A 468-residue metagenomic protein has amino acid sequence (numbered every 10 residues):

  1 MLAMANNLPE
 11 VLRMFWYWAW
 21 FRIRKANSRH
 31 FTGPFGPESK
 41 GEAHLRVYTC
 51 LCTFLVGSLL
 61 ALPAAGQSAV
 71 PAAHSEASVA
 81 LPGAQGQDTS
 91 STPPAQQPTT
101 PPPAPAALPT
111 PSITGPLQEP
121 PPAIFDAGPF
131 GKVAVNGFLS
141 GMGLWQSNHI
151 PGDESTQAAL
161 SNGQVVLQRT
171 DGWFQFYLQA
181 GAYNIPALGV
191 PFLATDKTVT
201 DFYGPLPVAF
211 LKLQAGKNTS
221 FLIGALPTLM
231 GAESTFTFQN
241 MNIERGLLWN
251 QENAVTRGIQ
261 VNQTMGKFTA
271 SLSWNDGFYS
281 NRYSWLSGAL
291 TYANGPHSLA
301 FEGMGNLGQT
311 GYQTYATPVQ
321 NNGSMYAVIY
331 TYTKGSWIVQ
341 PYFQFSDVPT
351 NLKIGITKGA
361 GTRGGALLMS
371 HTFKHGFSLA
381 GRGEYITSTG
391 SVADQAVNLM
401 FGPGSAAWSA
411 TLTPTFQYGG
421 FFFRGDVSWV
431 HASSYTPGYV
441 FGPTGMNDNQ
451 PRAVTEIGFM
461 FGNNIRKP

Functional and structural regions predicted by a protein language model:
M1-M4, M14: Methionine residue identity
L2, R22, F31, P37 (+2 more regions): Intrinsic, low-complexity polybasic segments
N6-E10, K25-N27, E38-E42: Intrinsically disordered, low-complexity polyampholyte segments enriched for Lys and acidic residues
W16-W20: Tryptophan (W) side chains
G41, L45-F54, S58-S147, E456 (+2 more regions): N-terminal periplasmic/intermembrane-space "pro-region" immediately following the signal or transit peptide
L108, I150-G152, G189, T195-F202 (+3 more regions): Outer-membrane beta-barrel pore domains
P122-S287, T291-L299, L368-F373, A380 (+1 more regions): Outer membrane beta-barrel
